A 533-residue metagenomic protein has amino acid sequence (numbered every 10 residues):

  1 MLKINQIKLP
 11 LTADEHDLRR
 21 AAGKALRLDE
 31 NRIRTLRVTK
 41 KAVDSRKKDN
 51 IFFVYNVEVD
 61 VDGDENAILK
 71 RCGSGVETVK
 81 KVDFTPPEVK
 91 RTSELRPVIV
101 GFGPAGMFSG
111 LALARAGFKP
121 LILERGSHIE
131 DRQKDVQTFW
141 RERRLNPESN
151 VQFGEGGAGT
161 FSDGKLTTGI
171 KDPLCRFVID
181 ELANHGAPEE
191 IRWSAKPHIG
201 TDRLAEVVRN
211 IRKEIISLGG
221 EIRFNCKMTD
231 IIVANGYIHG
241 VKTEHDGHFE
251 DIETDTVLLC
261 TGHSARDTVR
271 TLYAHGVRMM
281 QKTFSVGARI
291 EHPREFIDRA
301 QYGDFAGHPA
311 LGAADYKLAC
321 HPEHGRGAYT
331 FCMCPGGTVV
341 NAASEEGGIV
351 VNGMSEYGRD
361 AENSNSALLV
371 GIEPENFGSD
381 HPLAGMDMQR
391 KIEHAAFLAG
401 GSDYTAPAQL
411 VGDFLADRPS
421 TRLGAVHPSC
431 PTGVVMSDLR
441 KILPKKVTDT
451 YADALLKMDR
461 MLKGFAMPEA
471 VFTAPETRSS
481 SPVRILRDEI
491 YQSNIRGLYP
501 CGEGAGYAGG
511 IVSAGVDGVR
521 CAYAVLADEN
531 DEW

Functional and structural regions predicted by a protein language model:
M1-F53, V57-F161, K165-W533: Residues forming the flavin
